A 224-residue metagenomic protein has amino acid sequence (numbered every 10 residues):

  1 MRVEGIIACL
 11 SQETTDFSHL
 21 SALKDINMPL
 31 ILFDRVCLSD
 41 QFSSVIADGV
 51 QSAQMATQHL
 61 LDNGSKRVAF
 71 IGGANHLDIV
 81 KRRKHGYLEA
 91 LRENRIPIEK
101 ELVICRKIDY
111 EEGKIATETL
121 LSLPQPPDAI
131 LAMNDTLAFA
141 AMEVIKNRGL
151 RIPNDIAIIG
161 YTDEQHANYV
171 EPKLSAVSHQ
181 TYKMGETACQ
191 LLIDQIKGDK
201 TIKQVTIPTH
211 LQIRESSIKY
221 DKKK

Functional and structural regions predicted by a protein language model:
M1-R2, F17-K224: Bacterial carbohydrate/catabolite-sensing allosteric modules
M1-T15: Central regulatory/effector-binding core of bacterial HTH transcription factors
